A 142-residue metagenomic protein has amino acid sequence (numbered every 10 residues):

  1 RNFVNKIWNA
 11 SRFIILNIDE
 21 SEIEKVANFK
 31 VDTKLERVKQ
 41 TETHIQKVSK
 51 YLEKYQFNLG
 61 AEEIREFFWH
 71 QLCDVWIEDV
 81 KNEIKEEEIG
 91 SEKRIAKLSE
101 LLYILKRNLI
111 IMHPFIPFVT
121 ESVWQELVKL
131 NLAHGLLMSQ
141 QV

Functional and structural regions predicted by a protein language model:
R1-A27, L130-L132: Catalytic adenosine-cofactor/nucleotide-binding cores of aminoacyl-tRNA synthetases and other
N2-I15, K34-I45, E62-E83, Q141: Core structural elements
S21-S49, E78-V142: Acidic, turn-prone loop/beta-hairpin segments
L52-L59: Short helix-adjacent coil turns
Y55, F67, V75, F115-F118: Residue-level signal for short amphipathic helical patches enriched in basic/charged and nearby hydrophobic residues
